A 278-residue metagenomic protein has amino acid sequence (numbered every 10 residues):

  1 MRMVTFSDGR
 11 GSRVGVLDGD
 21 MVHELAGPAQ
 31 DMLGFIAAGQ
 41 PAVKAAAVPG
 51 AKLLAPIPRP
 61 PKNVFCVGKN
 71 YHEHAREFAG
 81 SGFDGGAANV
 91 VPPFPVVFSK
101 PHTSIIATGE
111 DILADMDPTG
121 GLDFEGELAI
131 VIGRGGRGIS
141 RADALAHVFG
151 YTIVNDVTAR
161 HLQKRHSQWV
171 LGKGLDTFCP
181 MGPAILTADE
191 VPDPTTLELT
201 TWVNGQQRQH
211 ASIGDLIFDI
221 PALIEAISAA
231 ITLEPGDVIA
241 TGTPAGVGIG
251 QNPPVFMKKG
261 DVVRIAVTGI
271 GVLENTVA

Functional and structural regions predicted by a protein language model:
M1-P95, V262-R264: N-terminal non-catalytic cap/leader segment that marks the start of a structured domain
D8-R10, L17-M21, I132-R134, V203-G205 (+1 more regions): Short acidic-glycine loop/turn motifs at beta-strand connectors
K44-P56, H74, R160-A278: Catalytic-pocket segment enriched in acidic/His residues
L54-P56, G85-A88, I112-L122, G136-D143 (+2 more regions): A generic local secondary-structure boundary/capping motif
F83-A107, F124, K258-T268: Structural signature of FAD isoalloxazine-binding scaffolds in flavoprotein oxidoreductases
P92-P93, V97-K100, D143-L171, L175-D176 (+1 more regions): Flexible glycine-rich active-site/ligand-binding loops centered on an Asp-His dyad
I106-A144, F149, V154-V157: Non-heme Fe(II) oxygenase catalytic core, chiefly the N-lobe of the double-stranded beta-helix
